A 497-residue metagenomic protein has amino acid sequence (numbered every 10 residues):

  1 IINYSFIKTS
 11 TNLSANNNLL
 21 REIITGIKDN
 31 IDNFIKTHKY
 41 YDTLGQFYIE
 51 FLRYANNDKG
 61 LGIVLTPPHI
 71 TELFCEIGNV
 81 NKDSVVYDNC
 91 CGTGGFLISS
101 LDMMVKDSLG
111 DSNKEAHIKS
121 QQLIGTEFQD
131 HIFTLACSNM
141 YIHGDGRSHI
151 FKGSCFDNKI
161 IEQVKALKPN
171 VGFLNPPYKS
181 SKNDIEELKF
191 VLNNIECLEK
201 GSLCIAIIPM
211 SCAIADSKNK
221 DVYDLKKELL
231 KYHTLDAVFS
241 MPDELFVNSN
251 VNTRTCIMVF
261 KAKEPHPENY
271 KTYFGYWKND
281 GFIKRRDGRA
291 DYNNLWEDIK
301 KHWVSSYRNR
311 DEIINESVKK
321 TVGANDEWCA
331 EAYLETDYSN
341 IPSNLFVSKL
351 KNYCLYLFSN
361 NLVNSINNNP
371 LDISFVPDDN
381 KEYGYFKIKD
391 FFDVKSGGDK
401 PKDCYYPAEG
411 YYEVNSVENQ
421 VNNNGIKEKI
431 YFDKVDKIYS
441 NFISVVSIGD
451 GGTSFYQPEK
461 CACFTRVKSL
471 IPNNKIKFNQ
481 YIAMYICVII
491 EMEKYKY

Functional and structural regions predicted by a protein language model:
I1-Y54: Long recognition/docking surfaces used for binding and targeting
S5, A262-P265, N473-K475: Short loop segments at secondary-structure junctions
H38-L65, H69-E76: S-adenosyl-L-methionine
L61-S181, L188-K189, E196, G201 (+1 more regions): Conserved S-adenosyl-L-methionine
F74, N79-N81, L198, D372-F386 (+2 more regions): Proline-centric
I118, V251-T255, A462-T465: Short, solvent-exposed loop/turn segments at the edges of secondary structure
K152, V164-A166, V171-K381: A conserved structural/catalytic subdomain of Rossmann-like adenosyl-cofactor enzymes
P169-F173, K389-Y497: DNA target-recognition domains and sequence-specific DNA-contacting regions of bacterial/archaeal
